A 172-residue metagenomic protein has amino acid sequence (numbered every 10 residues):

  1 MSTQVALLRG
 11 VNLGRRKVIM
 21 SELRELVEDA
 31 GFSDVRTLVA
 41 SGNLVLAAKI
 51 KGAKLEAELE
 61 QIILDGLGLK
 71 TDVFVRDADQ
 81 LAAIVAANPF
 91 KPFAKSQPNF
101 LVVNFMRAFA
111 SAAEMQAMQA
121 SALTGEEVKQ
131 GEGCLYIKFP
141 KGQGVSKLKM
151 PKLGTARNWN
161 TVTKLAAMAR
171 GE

Functional and structural regions predicted by a protein language model:
S2-S41, V45-E172: Surface-exposed, charge/polar-rich loops and edge strands
